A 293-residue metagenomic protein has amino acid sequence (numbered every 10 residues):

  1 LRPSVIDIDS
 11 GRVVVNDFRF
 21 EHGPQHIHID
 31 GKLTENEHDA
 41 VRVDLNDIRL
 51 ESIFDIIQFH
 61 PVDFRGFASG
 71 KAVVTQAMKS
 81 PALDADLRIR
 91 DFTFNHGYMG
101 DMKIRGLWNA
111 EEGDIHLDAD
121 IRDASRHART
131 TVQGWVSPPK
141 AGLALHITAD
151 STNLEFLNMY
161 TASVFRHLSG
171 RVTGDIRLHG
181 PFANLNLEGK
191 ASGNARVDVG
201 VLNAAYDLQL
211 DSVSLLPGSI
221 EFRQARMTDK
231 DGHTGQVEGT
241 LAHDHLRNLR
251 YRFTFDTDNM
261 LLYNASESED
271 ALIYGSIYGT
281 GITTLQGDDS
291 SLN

Functional and structural regions predicted by a protein language model:
L1-T284, D288-N293: Interface amphipathic segments
